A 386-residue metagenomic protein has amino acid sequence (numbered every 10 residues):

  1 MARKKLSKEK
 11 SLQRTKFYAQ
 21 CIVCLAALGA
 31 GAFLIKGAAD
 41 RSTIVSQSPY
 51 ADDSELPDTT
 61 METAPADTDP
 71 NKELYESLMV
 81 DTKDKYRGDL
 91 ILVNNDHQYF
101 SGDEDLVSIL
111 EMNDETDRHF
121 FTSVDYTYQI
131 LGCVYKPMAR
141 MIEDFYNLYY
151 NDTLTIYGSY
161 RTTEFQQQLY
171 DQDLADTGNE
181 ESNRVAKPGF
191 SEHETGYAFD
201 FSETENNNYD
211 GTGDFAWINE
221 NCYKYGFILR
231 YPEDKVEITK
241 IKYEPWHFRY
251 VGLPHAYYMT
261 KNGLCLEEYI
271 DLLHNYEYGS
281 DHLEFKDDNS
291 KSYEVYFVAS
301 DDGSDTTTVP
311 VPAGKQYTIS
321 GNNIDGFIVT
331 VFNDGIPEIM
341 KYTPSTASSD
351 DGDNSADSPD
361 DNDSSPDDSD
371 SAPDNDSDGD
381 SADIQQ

Functional and structural regions predicted by a protein language model:
A2-S159, T163-D367, P373-D376, D380-Q386: Extracytoplasmic cell-surface/polysaccharide-interacting catalytic and binding patches
